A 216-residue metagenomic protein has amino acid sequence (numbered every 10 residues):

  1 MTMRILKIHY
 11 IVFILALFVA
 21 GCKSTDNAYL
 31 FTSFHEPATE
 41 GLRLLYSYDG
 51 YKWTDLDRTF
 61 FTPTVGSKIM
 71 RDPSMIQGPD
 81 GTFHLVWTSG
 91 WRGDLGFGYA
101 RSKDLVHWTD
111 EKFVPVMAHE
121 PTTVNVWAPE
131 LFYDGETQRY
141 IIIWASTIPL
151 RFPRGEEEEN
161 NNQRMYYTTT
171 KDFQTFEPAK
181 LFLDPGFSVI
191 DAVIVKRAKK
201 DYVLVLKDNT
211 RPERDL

Functional and structural regions predicted by a protein language model:
M1-I8: Positively charged n-region of N-terminal signal peptides that target proteins for export
H9-A20: Bacterial N-terminal signal peptides
C22-V126, F132-L216: Beta-rich carbohydrate-recognition and catalytic domains
